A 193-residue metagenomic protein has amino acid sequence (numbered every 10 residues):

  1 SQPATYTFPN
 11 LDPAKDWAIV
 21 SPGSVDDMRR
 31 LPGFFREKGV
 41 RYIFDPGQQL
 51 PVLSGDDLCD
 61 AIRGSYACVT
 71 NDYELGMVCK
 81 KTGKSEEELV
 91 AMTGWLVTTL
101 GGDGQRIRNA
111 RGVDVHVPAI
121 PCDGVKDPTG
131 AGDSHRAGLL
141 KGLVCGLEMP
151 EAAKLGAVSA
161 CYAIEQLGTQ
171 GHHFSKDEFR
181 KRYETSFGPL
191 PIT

Functional and structural regions predicted by a protein language model:
S1-P22, D26: Conserved phosphate-binding/catalytic loop of the ribokinase/pfkB sugar-kinase fold
P9-P13, D60-A61, L89-V90, P128: Solvent-exposed alpha-helices and their adjacent loops that cap or buttress functional pockets in soluble metabolic
V20-S21, F44-P46, V125, G138: Thr-Gly-centered strand-to-loop micro-motif
V25, D72-Y73, D133: Alpha-helix N-cap/helix-start capping motif
D26-D27, G124: Short alpha-helical
D27-M28, R136: Short glycine/serine/threonine-rich phosphate/pyrophosphate-binding segments that cradle anionic phosphate groups
R30-I43, G47-H116: Conserved phosphate/ATP/ADP-binding segment of small-molecule kinases
T82-T193: Conserved phosphate-binding/catalytic region of the ribokinase-like
